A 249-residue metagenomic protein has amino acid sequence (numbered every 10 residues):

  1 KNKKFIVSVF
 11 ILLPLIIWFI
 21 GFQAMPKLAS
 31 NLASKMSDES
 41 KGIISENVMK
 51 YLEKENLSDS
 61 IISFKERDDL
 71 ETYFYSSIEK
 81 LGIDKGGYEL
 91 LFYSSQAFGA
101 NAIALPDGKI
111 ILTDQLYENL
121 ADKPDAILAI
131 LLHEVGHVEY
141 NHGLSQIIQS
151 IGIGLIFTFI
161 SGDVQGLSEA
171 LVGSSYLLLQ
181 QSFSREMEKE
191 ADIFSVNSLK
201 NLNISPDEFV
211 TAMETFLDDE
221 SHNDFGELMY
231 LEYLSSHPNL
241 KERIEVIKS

Functional and structural regions predicted by a protein language model:
K1-K248: A Zn2+-metalloprotease active-site environment signal
